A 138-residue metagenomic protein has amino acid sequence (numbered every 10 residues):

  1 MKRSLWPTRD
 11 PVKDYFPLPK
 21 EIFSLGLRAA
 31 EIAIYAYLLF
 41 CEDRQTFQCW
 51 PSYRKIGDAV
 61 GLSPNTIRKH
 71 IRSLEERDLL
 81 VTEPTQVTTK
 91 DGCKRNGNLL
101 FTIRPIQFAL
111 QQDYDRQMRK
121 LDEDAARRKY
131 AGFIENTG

Functional and structural regions predicted by a protein language model:
M1-T66, R72, K94: Short recognition helix of helix-turn-helix/winged-helix DNA-binding domains
P19-K20, P105, Q112, T137: Prokaryotic Sec-type signal peptides and long signal-anchor helices with extended Leu/Ile/Val-rich h-regions
A33, L100-T102, I134-T137: Generic structural signal for residues positioned in beta-strands
N65-R128: Winged-helix/helix-turn-helix nucleic-acid-interaction surface
A125-G138: Intrinsically disordered, low-complexity charged/polar segments
